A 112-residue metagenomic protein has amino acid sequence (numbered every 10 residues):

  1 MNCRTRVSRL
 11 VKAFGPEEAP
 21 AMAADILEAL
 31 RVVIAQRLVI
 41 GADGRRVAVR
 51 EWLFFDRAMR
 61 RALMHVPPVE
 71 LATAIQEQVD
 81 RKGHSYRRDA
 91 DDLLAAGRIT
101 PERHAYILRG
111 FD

Functional and structural regions predicted by a protein language model:
M1-D112: Short, flexible helix-loop junctions that flank or precede catalytic/ligand sites
